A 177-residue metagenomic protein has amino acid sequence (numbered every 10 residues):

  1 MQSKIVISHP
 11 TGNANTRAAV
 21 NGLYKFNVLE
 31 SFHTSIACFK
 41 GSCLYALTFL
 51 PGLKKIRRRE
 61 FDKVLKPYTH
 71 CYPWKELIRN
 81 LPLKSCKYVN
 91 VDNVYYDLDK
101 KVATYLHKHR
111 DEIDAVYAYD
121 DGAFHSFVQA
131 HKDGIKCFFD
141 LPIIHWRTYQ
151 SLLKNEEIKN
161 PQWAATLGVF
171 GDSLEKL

Functional and structural regions predicted by a protein language model:
Q2-N13, H33-C38: Nucleotide-activated donor-dependent transferases that construct or modify glycoconjugates
I5-H9, A103-A123, A130-D140: Short N-terminal targeting/anchoring amphipathic segment
T11, V28, L50, K55-R57 (+2 more regions): Anionic, Ser/Thr-rich low-complexity intrinsically disordered regions
A14-R17, A123-F127: Short, well-ordered alpha-helical microsegments
N15-F26: Short amphipathic alpha-helix
S31-I36, F138-L141: Short internal beta-strands
T34-D97: A conserved catalytic-core segment of Leloir-type glycosyltransferases
F49, W74-N90, D133-K176: Acceptor-binding helix/loop patch of EC 2.4 sugar-transfer enzymes, predominantly nucleotide-sugar-dependent
